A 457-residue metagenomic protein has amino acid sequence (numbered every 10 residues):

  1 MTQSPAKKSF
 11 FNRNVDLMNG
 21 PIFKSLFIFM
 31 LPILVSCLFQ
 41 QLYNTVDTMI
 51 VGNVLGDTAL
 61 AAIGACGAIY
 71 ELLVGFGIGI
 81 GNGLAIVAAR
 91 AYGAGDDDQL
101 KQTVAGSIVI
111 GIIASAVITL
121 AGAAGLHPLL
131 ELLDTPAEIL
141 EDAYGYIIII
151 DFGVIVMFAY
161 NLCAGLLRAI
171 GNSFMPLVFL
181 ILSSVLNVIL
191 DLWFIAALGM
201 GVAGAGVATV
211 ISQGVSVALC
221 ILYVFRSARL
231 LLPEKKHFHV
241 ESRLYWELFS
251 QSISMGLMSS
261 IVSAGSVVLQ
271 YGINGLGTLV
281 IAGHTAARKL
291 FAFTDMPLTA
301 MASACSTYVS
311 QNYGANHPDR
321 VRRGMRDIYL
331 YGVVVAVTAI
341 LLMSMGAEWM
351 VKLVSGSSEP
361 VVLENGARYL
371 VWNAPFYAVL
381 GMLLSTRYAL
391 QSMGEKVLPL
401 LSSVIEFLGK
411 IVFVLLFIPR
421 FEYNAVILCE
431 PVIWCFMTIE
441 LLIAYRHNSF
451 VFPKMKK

Functional and structural regions predicted by a protein language model:
M1-M30, A88-I155, A197-I253, V309-F376 (+1 more regions): Short alpha-helical transmembrane segments in multi-pass integral membrane proteins
N19, F23-L42, V46, I69-F76 (+7 more regions): Residue-level signal for short hydrophobic patches within transmembrane helices of multi-pass membrane transporters
I28, V51-E71, A137-D142, V202-A203 (+5 more regions): Interfacial/gating helices of multi-pass transporter permease domains
I28-D47, I149, Y160, S183 (+4 more regions): Transmembrane helical elements of multi-pass membrane transporters/channels
L38, L42-A61, L130-A137, W193-M200 (+5 more regions): Helix-terminus/linker motif at the lipid-water interface of multi-pass membrane proteins
L60-L120, M157-P176, G283-A347, L380-G394 (+1 more regions): Small-residue-rich hydrophobic transmembrane alpha-helices
G81, I150-R168, P176-S184, A205-A218 (+4 more regions): Short runs within selected transmembrane alpha-helices of multi-pass transporters and secretion channels
G122, G165, D191, C220-V224 (+6 more regions): Structural signal for membrane-spanning alpha-helices in multi-pass inner-membrane proteins, emphasizing helix cores
